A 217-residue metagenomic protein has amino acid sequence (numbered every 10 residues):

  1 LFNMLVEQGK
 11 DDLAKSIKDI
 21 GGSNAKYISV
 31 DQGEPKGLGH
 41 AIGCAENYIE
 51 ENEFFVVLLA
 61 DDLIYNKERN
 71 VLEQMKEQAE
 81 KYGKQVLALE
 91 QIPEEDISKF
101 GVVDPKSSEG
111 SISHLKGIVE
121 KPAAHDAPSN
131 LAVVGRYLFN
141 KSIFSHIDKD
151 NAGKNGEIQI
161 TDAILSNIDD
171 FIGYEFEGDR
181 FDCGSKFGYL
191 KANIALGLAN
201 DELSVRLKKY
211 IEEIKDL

Functional and structural regions predicted by a protein language model:
L1-F54, L63-N66: Conserved N-terminal catalytic core of the sugar/cofactor nucleotidyltransferase
N3-E7, K26, Q78-Y82, F139-L217: Terminal amphipathic alpha-helical/low-complexity segments used for targeting or macromolecular assembly
A14-A25, S107-I112, L165-I168: Short, conserved catalytic or adaptor-binding loops enriched in Gly and charged residues
F55, G135-R136, F181: A residue-level structural signature of the nucleotidyltransferase/glycosyltransferase Rossmann-like core
L58-A60: Active-site acidic Asp-centered loop
L63-H146, D150, K154: Conserved core of the sugar-phosphate nucleotidyltransferase
